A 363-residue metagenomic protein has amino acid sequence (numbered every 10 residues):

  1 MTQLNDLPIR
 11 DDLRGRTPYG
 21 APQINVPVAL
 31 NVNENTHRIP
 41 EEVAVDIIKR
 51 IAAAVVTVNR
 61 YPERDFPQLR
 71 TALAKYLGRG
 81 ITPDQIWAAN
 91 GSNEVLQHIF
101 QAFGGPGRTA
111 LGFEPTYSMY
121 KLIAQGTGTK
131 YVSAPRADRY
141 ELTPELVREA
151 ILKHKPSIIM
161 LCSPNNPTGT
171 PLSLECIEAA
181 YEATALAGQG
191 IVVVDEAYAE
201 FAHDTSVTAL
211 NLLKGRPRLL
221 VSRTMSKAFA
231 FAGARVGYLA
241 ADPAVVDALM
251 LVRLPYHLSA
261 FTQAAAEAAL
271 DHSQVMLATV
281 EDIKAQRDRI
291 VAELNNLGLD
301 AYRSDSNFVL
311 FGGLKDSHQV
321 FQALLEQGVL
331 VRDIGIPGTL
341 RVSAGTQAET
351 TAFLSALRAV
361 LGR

Functional and structural regions predicted by a protein language model:
T2-G91, H98: N-terminal small-domain helix-loop-helix segment of the aminotransferase-like
L30, I159, D195-A197, S222 (+2 more regions): Structural scaffold positions in well-ordered secondary structure
N31, V132-P135, I158-N165, V192-E196 (+2 more regions): Short beta-strands and strand-loop turn motifs
P40, R218-Y302: PLP-dependent aminotransferase class I/II
A44, T57-A185, Y198-R216, L220 (+2 more regions): Conserved core of the PLP fold type I
E175, Q322-E326, R332-R363: PLP-dependent enzyme catalytic core of the Aspartate aminotransferase-like
A241-V245, G313-D316, Q347: Short loop segments at secondary-structure junctions
I283-K284, A292-Q327, A344: Conserved PLP-binding catalytic core of the aspartate aminotransferase-like
